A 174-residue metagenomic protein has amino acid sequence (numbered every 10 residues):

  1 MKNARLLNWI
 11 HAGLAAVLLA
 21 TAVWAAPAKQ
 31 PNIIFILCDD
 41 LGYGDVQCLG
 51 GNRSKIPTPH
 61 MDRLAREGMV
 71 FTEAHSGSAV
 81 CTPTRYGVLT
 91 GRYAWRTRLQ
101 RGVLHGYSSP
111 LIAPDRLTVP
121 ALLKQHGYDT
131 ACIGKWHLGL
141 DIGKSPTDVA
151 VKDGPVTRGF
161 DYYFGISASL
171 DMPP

Functional and structural regions predicted by a protein language model:
K2, L7-P174: Formylglycine-dependent sulfatase
